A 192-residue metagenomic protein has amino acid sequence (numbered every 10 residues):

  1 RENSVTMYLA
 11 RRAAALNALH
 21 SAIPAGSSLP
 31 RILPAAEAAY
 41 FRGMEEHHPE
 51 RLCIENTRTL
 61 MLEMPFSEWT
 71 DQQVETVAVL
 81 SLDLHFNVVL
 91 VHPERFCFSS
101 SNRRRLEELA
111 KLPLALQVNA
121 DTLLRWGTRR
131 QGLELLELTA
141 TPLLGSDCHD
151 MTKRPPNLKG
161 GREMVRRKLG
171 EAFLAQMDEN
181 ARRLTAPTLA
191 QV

Functional and structural regions predicted by a protein language model:
N3-Q117: Extended substrate/RNA-proximal surfaces in nucleic-acid metabolism proteins
Y8-R12, R154, G170: Residue-level preference for long, well-ordered alpha-helices that form the structural scaffold of enzyme catalytic
H92, D147, A181: Conserved, mostly hydrophobic/aromatic
E94, N119-L124, C148-T152: Short, glycine/charged-rich beta-strand-loop motifs at protein surfaces that mediate ligand recognition and catalysis
A110, W126-E134: Short loop-to-alpha-helix "cap/lid" segments that border enzyme active sites across diverse enzyme classes
L124-T128, M151-P156, T185: Short active-site-adjacent structural elements
A140-P156: Short acidic/histidine-rich active-site segments
L158-V192: Mid-to-C-terminal alpha-helical segments outside catalytic/metal-binding sites
